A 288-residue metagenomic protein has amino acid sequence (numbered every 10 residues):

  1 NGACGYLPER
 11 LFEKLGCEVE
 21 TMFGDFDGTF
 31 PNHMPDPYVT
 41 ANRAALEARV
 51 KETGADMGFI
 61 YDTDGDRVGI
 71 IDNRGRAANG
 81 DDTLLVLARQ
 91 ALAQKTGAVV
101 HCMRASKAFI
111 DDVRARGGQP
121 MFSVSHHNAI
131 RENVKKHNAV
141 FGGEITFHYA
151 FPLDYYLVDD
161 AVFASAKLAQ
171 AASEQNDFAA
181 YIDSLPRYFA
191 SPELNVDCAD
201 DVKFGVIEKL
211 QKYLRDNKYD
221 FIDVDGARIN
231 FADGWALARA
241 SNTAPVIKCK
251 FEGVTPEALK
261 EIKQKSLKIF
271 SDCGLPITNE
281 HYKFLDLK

Functional and structural regions predicted by a protein language model:
N1-Q175, A179-Y181: Phosphate-binding chemistry for phosphorylated carbohydrates and sugar-nucleotides
K95-K288: Phosphate-binding and adjacent anionic-ligand microenvironments
